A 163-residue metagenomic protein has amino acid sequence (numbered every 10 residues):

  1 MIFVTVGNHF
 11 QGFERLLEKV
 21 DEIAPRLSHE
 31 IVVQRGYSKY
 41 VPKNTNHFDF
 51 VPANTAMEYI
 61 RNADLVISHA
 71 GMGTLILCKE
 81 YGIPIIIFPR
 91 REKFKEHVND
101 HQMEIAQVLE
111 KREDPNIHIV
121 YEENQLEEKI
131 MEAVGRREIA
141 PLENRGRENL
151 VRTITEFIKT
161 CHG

Functional and structural regions predicted by a protein language model:
M1-G163: Nucleotide-activated sugar donor-binding and catalytic core shared by glycosyltransferases and related lipid-linked
